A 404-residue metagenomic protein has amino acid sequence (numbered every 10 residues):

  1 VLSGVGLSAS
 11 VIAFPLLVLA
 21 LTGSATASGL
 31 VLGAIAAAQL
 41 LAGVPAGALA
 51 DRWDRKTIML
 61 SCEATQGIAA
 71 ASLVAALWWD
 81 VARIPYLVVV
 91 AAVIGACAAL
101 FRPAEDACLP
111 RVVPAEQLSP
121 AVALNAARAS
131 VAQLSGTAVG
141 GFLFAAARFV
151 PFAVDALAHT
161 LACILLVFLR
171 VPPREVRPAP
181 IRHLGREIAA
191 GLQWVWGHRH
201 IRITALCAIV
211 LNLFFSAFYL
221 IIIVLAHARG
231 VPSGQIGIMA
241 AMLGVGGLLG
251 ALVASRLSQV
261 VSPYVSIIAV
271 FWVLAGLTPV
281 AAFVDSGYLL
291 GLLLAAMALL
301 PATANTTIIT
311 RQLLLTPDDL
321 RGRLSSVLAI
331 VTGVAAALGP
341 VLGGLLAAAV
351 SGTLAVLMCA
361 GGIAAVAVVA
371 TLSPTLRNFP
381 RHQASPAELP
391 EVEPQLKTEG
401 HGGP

Functional and structural regions predicted by a protein language model:
V1-G402: Alpha-helical transmembrane-bundle signature of multi-pass membrane transport and export proteins
